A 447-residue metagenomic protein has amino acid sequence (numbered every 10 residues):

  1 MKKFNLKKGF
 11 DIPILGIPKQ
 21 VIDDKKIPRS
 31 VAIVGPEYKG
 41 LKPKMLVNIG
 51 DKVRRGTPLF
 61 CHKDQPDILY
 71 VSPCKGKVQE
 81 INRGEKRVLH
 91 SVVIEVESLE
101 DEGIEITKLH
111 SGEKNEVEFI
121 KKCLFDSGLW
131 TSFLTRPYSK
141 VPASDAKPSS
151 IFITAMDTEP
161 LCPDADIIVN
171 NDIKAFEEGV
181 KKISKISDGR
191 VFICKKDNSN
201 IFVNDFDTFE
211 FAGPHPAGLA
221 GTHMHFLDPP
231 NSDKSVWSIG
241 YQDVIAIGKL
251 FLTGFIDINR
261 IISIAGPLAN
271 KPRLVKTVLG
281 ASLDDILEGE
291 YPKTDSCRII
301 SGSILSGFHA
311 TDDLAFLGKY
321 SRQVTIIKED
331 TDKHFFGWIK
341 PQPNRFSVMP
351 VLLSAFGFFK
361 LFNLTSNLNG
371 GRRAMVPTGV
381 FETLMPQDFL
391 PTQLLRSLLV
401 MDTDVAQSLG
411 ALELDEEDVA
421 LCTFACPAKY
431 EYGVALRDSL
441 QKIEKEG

Functional and structural regions predicted by a protein language model:
M1-L46, C61, T208-F211: N-terminal, Lys/Arg-enriched amphipathic/low-complexity engagement segments that precede the first folded domain
L41, V47, D64-D67, K271: Short, solvent-exposed loop/turn positions at domain surfaces that link secondary-structure elements or cap domain
N48-C61, Q79-E80: Short, well-structured beta-strand-loop connectors
D67-K75: Short coil-to-beta-strand transition motifs
I68, N82-G447: Buried, small/hydrophobic-residue-enriched core segments of structured protein domains
K75-V78, V88: Short beta-strand/helix segments in adaptor/scaffold domains that form protein-protein interfaces within large
